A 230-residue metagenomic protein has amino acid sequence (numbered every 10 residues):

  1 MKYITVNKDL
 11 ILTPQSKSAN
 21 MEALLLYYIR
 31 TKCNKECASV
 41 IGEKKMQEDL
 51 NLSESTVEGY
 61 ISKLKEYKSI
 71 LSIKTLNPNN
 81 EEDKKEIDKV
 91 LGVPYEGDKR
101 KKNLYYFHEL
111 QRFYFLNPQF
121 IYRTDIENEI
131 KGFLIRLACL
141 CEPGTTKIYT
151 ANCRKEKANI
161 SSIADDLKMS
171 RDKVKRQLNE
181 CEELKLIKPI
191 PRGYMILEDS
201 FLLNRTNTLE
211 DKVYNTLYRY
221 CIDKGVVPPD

Functional and structural regions predicted by a protein language model:
M1-K45, L52, Y67, L76-A158: Short recognition helix of helix-turn-helix/winged-helix DNA-binding domains
K44-E54, N159-R171: Short helix-coil junctions and helix-kink-helix linkers
D49, Y60-K63, E86, V90 (+5 more regions): Charge-rich, solvent-exposed alpha-helical interaction surfaces
N51-E66, M169-E182: Short amphipathic alpha-helical interaction segments
K65-P78, E182-G193: A short, conserved structural fragment
E81-K85, G92, L184-I187, P191-G193 (+1 more regions): Positively charged, low-complexity terminal tracts and the immediately adjacent first secondary-structure elements
K157, D165, S170-N179, P189-R205: Phosphate-/nucleic-acid-contacting segments
I196-D230: C-terminal engagement modules used by replication, chromatin/transcription, nuclear envelope/ESCRT, and ubiquitin
